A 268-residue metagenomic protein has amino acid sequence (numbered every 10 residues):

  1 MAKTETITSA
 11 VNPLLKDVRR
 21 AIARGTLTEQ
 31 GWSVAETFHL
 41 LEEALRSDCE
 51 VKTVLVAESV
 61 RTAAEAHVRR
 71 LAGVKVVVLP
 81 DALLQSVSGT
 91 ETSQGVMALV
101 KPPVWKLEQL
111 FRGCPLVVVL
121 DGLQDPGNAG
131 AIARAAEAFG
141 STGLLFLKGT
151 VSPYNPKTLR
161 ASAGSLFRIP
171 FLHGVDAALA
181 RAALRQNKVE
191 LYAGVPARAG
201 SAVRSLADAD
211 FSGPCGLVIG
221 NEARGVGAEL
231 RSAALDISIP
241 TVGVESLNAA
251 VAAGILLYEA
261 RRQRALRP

Functional and structural regions predicted by a protein language model:
M1-E91: N-terminal positively charged helical leader segments and presequences
R24-G25, L79, F111-V118, R231-T241: Glycine/charged-rich beta-loop-alpha catalytic/anionic-binding loops adjacent to active sites
H39, R46, L99, P103-A199 (+1 more regions): RNA substrate-binding interface of SAM-dependent RNA methyltransferases
S59-R61, D81-L83, G149-V151, G174 (+2 more regions): Short, acidic/turn-prone active-site loops that include or flank metal/cofactor- and phosphate-binding residues
R70-A72, V96, A161-S165, A209-S212: Short, hinge-like loop/turn segments at secondary-structure boundaries
K75-P80, P170-L172, Y192, I237: General small-molecule cofactor/ligand-binding pocket signal
A98, A138-F139, P153-L166, A228-P268: Structured adenosyl-cofactor binding patch, chiefly the S-adenosyl-L-methionine
Y192-V244: Active-site/ligand-binding-proximal alpha/beta "capping" segment
